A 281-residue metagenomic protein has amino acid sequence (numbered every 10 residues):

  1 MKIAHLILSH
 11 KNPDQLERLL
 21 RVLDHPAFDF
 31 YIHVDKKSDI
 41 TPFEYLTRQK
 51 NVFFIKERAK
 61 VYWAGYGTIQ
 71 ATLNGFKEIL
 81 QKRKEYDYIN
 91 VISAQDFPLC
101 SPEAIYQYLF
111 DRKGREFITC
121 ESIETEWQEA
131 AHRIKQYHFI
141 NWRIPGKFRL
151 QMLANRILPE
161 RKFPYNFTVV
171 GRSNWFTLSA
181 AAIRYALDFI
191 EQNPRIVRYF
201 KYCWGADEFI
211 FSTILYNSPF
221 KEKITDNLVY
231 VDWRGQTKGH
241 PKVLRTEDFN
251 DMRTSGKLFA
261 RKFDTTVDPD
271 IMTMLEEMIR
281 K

Functional and structural regions predicted by a protein language model:
M1-K281: ER/Golgi luminal nucleotide-sugar-dependent glycosyltransferases, focusing on the catalytic module
